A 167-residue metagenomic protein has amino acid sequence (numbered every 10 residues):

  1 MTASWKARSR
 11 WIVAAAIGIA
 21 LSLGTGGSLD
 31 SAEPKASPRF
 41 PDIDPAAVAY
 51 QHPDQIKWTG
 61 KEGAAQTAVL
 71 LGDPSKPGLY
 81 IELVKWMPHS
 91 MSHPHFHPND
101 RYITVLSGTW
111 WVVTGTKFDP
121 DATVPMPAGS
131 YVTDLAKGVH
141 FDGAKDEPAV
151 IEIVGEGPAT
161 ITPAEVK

Functional and structural regions predicted by a protein language model:
T2-A15: Bacterial N-terminal signal peptides that target proteins for export
A14-G24: Bacterial N-terminal signal peptides
G18, L29-D30: Cleavable N-terminal signal peptides
S31-Y80, V166-K167: A short, N-terminal "cap"/entry segment at the start of jelly-roll beta-barrel domains of the cupin/DSBH fold
A47-A49, D121, V139-K167: Double-stranded beta-helix
Y80-H97, L135-A136: Conserved short histidine dyad/triad with adjacent acidic residue
M87-S90, H97-K117: Glycine- and acidic-residue-biased ligand/ion/polar-headgroup-sensing regions
T116-K137: Short acidic-glycine-tyrosine-enriched beta hairpin
